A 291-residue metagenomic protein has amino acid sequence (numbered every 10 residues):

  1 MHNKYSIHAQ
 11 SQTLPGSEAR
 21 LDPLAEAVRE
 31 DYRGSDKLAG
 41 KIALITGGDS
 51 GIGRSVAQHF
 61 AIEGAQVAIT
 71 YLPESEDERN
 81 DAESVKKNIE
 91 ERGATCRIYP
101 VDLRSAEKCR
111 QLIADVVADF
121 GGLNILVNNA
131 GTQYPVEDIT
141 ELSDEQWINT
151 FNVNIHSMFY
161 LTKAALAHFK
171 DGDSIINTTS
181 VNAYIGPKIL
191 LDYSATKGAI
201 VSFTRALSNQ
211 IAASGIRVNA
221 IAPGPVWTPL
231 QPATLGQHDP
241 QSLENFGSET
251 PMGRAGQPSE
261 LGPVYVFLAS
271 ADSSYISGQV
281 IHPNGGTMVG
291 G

Functional and structural regions predicted by a protein language model:
K4, E26-E30, V136, I185 (+3 more regions): Short C-terminal tail/terminal secondary-structure segment of NAD(P)H-dependent dehydrogenase/reductase domains
S6, S105, R110, G131-I148 (+4 more regions): Conserved mid-core segment of classical short-chain dehydrogenase/reductases
D36-I69: Canonical Rossmann dinucleotide-binding motif of NAD(H)/NADP(H)-dependent dehydrogenases/reductases, specifically
N124, T140-F159, I176, I200 (+1 more regions): Catalytic Tyr-X3-Lys loop
T162, T196, T204: Active-site helix of classical SDR
A167-H168, N209-A213, S274: Alpha-helical segment proximal to the catalytic Tyr-Lys
S180: Residue(s) in the substrate-gating loop at a strand-loop-helix junction that position the organic substrate next
A213, P225-T250, G290-G291: A glycine/serine/threonine-rich, flexible loop-to-helix segment that serves as the NAD(P) cofactor-binding "lid"
